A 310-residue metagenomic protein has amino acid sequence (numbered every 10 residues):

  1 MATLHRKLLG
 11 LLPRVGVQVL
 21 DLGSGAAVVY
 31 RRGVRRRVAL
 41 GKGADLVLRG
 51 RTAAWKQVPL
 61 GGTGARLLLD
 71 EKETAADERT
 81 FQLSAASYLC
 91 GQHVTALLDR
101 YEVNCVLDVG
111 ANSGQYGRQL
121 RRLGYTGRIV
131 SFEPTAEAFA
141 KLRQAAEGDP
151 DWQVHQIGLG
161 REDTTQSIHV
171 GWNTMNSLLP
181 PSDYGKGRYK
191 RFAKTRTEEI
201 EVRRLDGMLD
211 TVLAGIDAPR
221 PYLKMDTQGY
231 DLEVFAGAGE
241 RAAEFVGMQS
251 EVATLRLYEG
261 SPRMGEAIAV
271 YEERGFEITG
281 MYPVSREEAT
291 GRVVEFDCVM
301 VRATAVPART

Functional and structural regions predicted by a protein language model:
M1-T310: Phosphate/nucleotide-binding beta-alpha loop and adjacent structural elements of enzyme active sites
